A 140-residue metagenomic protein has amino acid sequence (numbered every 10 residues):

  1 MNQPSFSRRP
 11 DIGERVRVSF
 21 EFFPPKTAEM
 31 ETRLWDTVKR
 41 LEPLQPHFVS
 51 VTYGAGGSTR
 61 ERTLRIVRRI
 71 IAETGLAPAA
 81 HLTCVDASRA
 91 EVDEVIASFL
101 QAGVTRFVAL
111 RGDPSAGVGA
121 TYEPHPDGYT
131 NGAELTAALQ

Functional and structural regions predicted by a protein language model:
M1-F20, T27: N-terminal amphipathic alpha-helix/helix-capping segment at the start of soluble metabolic enzymes
R9-G13, V38-Q45, L64-G75, I96-V104: Acidic (Asp/Glu)-rich catalytic clusters
V16-P24, H47-V51, P78-L82, F107-A109: Hydrophobic faces of well-ordered beta-strands that scaffold small-molecule active sites in alpha/beta enzyme cores
P25, Q45-I66, S115-D127: Glycine-rich, proline-tolerant flexible connector loops at the mouths of alpha/beta enzymes
A28-L41, T63, R89-I96: Short, acidic/polar
Y53-G54, T83-V85, R111-P114: Short, ordered loop/turn segments at secondary-structure junctions
G57-H81, D127-Q140: Alpha-helix-loop-beta-strand connector modules within alpha/beta enzyme cores
S88-A137: Flexible, glycine-rich active-site loops centered on histidine and acidic residues that chelate a metal or position
